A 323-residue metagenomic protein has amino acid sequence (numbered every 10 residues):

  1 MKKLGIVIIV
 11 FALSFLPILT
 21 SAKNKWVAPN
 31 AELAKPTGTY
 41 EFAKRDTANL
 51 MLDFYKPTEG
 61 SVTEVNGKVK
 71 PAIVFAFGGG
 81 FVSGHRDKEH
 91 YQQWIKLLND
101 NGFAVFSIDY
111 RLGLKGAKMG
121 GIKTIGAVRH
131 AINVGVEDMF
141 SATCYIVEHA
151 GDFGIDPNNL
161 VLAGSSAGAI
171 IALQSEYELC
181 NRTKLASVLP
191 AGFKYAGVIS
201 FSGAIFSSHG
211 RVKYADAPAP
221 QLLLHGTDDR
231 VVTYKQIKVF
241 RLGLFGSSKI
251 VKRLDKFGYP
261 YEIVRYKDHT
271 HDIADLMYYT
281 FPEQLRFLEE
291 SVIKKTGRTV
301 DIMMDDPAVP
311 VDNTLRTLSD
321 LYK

Functional and structural regions predicted by a protein language model:
M1-P29: Bacterial Sec-dependent N-terminal signal peptides
N24-K68: N-terminal cap/lid segment of alpha/beta-hydrolase-fold proteins
G67-G80: Short beta-strand element of the alpha/beta-hydrolase
R86-I108, K115: Short amphipathic alpha-helix adjacent to the substrate-entry channel of hydrolases
G126-D152, G246: Alpha/beta-hydrolase active-site loop
C144-A217: Primarily recognizes the serine-hydrolase "nucleophile elbow" in alpha/beta-hydrolase and SGNH/GDSL folds
A186-F257: The feature captures the conserved acid-bearing segment of alpha/beta-hydrolase catalytic domains
D255-K323: C-terminal catalytic histidine-bearing segment of alpha/beta-hydrolase fold enzymes
